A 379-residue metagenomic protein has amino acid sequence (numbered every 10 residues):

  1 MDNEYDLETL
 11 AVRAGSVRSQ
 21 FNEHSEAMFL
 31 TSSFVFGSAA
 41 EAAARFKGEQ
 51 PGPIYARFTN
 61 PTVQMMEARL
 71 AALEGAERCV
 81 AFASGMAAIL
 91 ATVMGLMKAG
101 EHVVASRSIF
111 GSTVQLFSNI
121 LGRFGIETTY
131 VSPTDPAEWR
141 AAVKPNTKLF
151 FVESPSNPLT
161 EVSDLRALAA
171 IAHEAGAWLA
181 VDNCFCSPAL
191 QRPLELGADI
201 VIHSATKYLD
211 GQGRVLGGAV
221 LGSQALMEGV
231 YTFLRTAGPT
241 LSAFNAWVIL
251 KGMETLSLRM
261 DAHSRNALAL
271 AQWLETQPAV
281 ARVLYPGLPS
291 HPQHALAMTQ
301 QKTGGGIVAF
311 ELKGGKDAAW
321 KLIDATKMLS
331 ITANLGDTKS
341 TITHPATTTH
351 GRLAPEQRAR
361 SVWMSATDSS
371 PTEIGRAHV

Functional and structural regions predicted by a protein language model:
D2, A11-V17, R78-A279, L284: Conserved PLP-enzyme active-site core in the AAT-like
D2-N60, S365-S370: N-terminal "arm"/small-domain region of PLP-dependent enzymes with the aminotransferase-like
S16, L30-F36, F185, T255 (+5 more regions): Glycine-rich beta-alpha junction loops
S38-A87, S112-N119: Conserved N-terminal alpha-helix of the aminotransferase class I/II PLP-enzyme fold
L73, L274-P278, T326: Acidic-histidine catalytic/liganding microenvironments
I249-L258, G306-K313, S369-E373: Short, well-ordered beta-strand elements within core beta-sheets of diverse protein domains
R282-S369: Conserved C-terminal alpha-helix-loop-beta "cap" of PLP-dependent enzymes that closes/shapes the active-site mouth
A377-V379: Conserved small/polar residues in nucleotide/adenosyl-binding loops
